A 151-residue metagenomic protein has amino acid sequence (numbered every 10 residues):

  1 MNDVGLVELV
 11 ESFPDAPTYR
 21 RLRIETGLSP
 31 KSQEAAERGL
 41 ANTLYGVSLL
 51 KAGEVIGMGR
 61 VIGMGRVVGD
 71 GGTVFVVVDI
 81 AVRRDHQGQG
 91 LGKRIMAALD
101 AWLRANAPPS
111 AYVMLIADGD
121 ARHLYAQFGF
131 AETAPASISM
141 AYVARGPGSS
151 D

Functional and structural regions predicted by a protein language model:
M1-Q33, D151: Short amphipathic alpha-helix that is part of the acyltransferase structural core
L44-G65: Conserved beta-hairpin
V67, I80-V82: Hydrophobic adenine-recognition pocket in adenosine-nucleotide-binding enzymes
G69-V77, Q87, P109: A conserved beta-turn-beta hairpin within the catalytic core of GNAT-like acetyltransferases that forms part
R83, D118: Residue-level recognition of the GNAT/N-acetyltransferase active site
H86, G90-A98: Conserved acetyl-CoA pyrophosphate-binding loop and the N-cap/start of the following alpha-helix in GNAT-like
M96, L103-A117: Conserved GNAT acetyl-CoA-binding A-motif
S110, M114-I116, A126, A131-S150: Conserved catalytic-core motifs of GNAT/GCN5-like acyltransferases
